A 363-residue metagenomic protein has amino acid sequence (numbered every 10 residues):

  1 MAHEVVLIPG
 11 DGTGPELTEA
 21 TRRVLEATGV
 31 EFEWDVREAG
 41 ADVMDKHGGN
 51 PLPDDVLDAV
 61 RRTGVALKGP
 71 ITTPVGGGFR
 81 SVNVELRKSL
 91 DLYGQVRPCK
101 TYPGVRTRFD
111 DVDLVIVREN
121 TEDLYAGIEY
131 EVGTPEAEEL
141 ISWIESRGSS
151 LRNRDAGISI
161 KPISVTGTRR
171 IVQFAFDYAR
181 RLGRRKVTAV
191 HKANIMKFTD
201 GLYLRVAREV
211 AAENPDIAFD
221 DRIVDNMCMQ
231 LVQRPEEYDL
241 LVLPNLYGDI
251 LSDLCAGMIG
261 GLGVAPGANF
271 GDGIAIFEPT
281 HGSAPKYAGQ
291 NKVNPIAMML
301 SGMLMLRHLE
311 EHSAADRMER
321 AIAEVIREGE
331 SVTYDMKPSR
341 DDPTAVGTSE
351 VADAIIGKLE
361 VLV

Functional and structural regions predicted by a protein language model:
E4-G10, A66-P70, V187-A193, L300-R307: Short glycine-rich or small-residue beta-strand-to-loop segments that form or flank ligand, phosphate, metal/Fe-S
V6-A27, E138-R222: Glycine-rich phosphate/diphosphate-binding loop of Rossmann-like nucleotide-binding domains
D11-G14, G64, V117, A175 (+4 more regions): Buried hydrophobic positions in well-ordered alpha/beta secondary-structure cores of metabolic enzymes
T13, V30-K46: N-terminal alpha-helical transmembrane segments of multi-pass membrane transport and channel/translocase proteins
E33-V36, L182-H191, N214-R222, E311-E319 (+1 more regions): Flexible, glycine/charged-enriched surface loops at secondary-structure junctions
E38-M44, T199-L241, N245, D249: Active-site rim loops that border cofactor/substrate pockets in soluble metabolic enzymes
A41-D45, D54, Q230-S331: Glycine-rich phosphate/nucleotide-binding loop
M44-I144, G157-K161, L246: N-terminal glycine-rich phosphate/adenylate-binding segment common to multiple enzyme folds
